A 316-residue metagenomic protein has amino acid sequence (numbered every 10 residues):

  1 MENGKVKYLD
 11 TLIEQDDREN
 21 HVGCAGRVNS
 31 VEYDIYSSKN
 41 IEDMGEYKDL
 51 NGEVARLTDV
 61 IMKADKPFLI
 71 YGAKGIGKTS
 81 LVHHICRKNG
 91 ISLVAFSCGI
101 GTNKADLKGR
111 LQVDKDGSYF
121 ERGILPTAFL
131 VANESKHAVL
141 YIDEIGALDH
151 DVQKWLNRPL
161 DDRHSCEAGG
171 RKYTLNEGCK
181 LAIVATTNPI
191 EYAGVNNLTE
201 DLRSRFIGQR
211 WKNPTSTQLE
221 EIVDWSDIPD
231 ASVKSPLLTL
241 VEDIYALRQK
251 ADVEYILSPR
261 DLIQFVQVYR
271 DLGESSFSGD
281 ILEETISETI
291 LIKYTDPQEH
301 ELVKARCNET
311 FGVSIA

Functional and structural regions predicted by a protein language model:
M1-A316: C-terminal regulatory/interaction module of P-loop NTP-utilizing enzymes
